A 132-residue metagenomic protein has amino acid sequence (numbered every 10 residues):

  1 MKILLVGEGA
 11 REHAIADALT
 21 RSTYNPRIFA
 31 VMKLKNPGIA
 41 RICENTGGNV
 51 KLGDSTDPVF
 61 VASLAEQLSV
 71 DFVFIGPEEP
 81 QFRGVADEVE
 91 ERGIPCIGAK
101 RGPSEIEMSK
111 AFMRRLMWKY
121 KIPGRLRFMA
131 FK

Functional and structural regions predicted by a protein language model:
M1-G102: ATP-binding N-terminal substructure of ATP-dependent carboxylate-amine bond-forming enzymes
I97-K132: A conserved helix-loop-beta module that forms one wall/lid of the active-site cleft in ATP-utilizing catalytic domains
